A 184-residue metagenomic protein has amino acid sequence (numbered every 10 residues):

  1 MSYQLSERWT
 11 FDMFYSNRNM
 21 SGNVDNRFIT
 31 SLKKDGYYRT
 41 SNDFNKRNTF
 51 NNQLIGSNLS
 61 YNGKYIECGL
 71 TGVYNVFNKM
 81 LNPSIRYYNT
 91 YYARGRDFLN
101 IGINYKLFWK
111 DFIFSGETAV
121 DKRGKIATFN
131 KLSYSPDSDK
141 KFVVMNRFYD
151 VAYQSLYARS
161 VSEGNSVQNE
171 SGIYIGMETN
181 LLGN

Functional and structural regions predicted by a protein language model:
M1-N58, D150-I175: Surface-exposed coil loops of outer-membrane beta-barrel proteins
N48-I85, T90-N184: Exposed, low-structure sequence patches enriched in small/polar residues
